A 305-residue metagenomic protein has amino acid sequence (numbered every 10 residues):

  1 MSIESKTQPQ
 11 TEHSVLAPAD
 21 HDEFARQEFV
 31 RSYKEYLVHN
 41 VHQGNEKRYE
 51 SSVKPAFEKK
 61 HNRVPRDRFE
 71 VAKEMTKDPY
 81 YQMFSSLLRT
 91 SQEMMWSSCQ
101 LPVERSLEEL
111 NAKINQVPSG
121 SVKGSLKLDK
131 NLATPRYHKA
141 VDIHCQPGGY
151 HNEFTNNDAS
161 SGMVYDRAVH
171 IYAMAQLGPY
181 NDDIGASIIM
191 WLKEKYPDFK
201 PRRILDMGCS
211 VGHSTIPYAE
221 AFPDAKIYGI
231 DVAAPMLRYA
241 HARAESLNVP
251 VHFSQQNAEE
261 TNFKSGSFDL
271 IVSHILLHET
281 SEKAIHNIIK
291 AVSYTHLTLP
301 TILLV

Functional and structural regions predicted by a protein language model:
F69-N156: N-terminal auxiliary segments of SAM/dcSAM-dependent transferases
G178-K200: Conserved alpha-helix/loop element of class I SAM-dependent methyltransferases that forms part of the SAM/SAH-binding
K200-S210: Conserved class I S-adenosyl-L-methionine
L205, T215-E260: Class I SAM-dependent methyltransferase SAM/SAH-binding core
E259-I271: A short acidic, Gly/Pro-enriched loop at the edge of an enzyme's catalytic core that lines a small-molecule cofactor
L270-K283: A short SAM/SAH-binding and catalytic strip from SAM-dependent methyltransferases
H286-Y294: A short glycine-rich, Lys/Arg-flanked "PGG" loop and its adjoining helix->strand segment in the class I
T295-T301: Conserved small/polar residues in nucleotide/adenosyl-binding loops
